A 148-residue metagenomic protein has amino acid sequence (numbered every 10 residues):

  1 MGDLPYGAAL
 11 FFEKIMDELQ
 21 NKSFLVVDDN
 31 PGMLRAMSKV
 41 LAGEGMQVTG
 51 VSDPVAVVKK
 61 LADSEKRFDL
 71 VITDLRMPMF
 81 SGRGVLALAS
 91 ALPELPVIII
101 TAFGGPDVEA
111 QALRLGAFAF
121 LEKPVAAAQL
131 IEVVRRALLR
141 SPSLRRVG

Functional and structural regions predicted by a protein language model:
P31-T49: Two-component/phosphorelay signaling modules centered on CheY-like receiver
L34, P78-M79, G105: The feature encodes the CheY-like receiver
G50-L70: Acidic, metal-coordinating helix/loop segments flanking the phosphotransfer/catalytic sites of two-component signaling
S52-D53, F80-G84: Acidic catalytic/metal-coordinating carboxylates
V58-A62, R83-L95: Short amphipathic alpha-helix used as the core "switch/output" element in two-component signaling
G84, G104-A119: Alpha4 helix (beta4-alpha4-beta5 surface) of REC/receiver domains from two-component response regulators
I100-T101: Hydrophobic/aromatic residues positioned on beta-strands within the core alpha/beta folds
P106-D107, V125-V134: C-terminal output helix
